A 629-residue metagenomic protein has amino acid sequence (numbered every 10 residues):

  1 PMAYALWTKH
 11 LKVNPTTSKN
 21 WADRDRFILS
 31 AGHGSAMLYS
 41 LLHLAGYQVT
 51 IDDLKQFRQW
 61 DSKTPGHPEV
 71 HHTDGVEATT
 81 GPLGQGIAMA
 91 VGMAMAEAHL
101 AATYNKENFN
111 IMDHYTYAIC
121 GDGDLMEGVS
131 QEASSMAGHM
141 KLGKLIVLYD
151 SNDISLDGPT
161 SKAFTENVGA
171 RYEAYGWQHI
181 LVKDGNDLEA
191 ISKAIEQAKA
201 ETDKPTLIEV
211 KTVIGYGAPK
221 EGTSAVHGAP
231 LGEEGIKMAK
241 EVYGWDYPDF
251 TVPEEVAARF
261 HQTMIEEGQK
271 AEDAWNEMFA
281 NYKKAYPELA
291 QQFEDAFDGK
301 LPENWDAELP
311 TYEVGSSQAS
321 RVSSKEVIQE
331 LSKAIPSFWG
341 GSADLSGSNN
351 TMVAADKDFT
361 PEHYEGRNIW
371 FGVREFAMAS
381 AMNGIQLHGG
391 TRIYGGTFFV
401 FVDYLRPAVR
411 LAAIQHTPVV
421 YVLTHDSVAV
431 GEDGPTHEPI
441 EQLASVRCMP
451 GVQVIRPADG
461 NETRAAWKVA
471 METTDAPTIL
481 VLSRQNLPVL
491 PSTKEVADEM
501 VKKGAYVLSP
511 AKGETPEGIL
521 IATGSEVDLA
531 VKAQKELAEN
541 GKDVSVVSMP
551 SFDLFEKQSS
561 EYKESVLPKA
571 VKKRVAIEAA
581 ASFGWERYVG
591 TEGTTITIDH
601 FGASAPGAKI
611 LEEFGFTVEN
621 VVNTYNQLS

Functional and structural regions predicted by a protein language model:
P1-M140, M352-V353, I385: Cofactor-binding active-site loop characterized by glycine-rich and histidine/acidic residues
N20, Y115-T116, G176-H179, H388-Y394 (+2 more regions): Short, surface-exposed connector motifs at secondary-structure boundaries
F27-H33, R58, P68-M89, G121-D124 (+8 more regions): Active-site nucleophile and cofactor-binding loops and adjacent substrate-binding regions of central metabolic enzymes
Q48-G75, G158, G169, Y175-Q178 (+3 more regions): Anionic-ligand anchoring segments at beta-strand to alpha-helix junctions in alpha/beta enzyme folds, i.e., glycine
Q59-H71, M89, M93-M95, H99-D113 (+5 more regions): Thiamine diphosphate
Y115-G121, L125, H388, A412-S427 (+1 more regions): A structural-propensity feature for long, helix-poor, extended segments
A118-I119, V147, G341, R456 (+1 more regions): Residue-level marker for buried hydrophobic side chains located in beta-strands that build the well-ordered beta-sheet
D273, E277-P418, V496-P510, E514-T515 (+3 more regions): Non-catalytic terminal/interface segments that mediate subunit docking, oligomerization, and allosteric communication
